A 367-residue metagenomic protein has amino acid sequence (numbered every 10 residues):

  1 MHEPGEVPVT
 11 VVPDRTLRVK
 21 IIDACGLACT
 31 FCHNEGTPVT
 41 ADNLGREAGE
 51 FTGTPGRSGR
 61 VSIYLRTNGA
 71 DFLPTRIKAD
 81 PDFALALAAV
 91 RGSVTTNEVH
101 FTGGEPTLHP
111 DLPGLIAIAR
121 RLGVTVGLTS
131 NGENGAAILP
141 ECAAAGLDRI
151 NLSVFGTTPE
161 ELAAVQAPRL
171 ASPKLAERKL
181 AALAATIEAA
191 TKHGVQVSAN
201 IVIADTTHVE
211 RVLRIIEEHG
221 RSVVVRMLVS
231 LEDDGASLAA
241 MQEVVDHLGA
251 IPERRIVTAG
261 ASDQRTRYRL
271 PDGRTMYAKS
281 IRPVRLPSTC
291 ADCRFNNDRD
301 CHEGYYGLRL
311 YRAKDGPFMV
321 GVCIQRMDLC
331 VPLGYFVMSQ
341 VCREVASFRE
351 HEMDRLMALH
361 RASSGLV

Functional and structural regions predicted by a protein language model:
P8-D80: Canonical Radical SAM [4Fe-4S] cluster-binding loop centered on the CxxxCxxC motif and its immediate flanking residues
R15-V19, N97-F101, V126-L128, I150-L152 (+2 more regions): Hydrophobic faces of well-ordered beta-strands that scaffold small-molecule active sites in alpha/beta enzyme cores
V39-E50, D71-L85, G104-R149, V154-E160 (+3 more regions): Canonical radical SAM enzyme core domain
P55-H100, G321-G334: Short Fe-S-cluster ligation motifs
R91-G92, A143, E217: Non-catalytic positions within long, well-ordered alpha-helices that form the structural scaffold/packing of enzyme
F155-A291: Radical SAM enzyme [4Fe-4S]-AdoMet core and its adjacent flexible, acidic and glycine-rich loops/tails across
L231-V367: Accessory C-terminal segments flanking Radical SAM cores
